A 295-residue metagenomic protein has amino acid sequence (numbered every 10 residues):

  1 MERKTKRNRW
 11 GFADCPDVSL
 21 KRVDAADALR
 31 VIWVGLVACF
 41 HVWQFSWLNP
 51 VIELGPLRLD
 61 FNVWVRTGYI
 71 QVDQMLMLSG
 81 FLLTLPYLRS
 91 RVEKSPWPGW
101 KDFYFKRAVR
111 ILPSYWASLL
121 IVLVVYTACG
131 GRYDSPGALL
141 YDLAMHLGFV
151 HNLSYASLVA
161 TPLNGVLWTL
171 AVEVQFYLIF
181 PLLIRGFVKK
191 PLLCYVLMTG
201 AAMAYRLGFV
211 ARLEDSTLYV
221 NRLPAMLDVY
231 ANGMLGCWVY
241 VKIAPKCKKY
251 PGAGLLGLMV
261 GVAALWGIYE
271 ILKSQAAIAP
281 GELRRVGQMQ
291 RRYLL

Functional and structural regions predicted by a protein language model:
M1-A25: Short, Lys/Arg-rich, polar N-terminal cytosolic tail immediately upstream of the first transmembrane signal-anchor
R3-W10, G55-D60, W64, P96 (+5 more regions): Membrane-interface helix-loop-helix regions
S19-R22, W33, V65, G99 (+4 more regions): Alpha-helical hydrophobic/aromatic positions enriched in membrane-embedded helices and signal peptides
D24-R89, I111-Y115, H146-H151, Y155 (+2 more regions): Functionally critical transmembrane alpha-helices in membrane proteins and complexes, commonly lining
D27, Y141-V166, L170-V174, L178-L294: Aromatic-enriched alpha-helical transmembrane segments of multi-pass intramembrane proteins
L36, G68, Q74-L76, L83-T84 (+7 more regions): Hydrophobic alpha-helical transmembrane segments of multipass integral membrane proteins, especially permease/channel
C39-Q44, I121-G130, L265-K273: C-terminal TM-helix exit segments that contain a strictly Trp-centered aromatic cap at the helix terminus
F45-N49, E53, R89-K94, Y126-S135 (+5 more regions): Transmembrane helix-loop junctions in multipass membrane proteins, especially transporters and channels
